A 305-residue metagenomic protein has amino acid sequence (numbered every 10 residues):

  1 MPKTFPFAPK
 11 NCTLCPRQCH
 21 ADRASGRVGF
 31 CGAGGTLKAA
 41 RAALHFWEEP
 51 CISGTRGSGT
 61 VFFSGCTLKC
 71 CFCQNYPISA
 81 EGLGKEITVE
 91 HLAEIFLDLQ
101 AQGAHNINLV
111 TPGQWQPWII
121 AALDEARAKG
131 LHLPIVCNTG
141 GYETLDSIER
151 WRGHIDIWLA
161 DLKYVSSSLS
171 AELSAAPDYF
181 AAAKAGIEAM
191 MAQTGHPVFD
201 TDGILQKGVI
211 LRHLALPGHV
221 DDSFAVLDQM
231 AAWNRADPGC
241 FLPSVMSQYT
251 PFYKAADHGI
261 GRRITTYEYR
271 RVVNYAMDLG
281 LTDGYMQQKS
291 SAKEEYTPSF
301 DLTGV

Functional and structural regions predicted by a protein language model:
M1-R27, H196-V305: Auxiliary Fe-S-binding modules of radical SAM enzymes
M1-T67, C71, N75-A80, F300-L302: N-terminal [4Fe-4S]-dependent radical SAM core
A39-T60, E94-P112, M286: Short Fe-S-cluster ligation motifs
C71-N75, E81-E86, I119-A122, S147-I148: Short, conserved acidic/polar surface loops in the N-terminal third of protein domains
P77-N106, Y275: Conserved alpha-helical substructure of the radical SAM core
K85-V89, A176, F180, R262-T266: Flexible, glycine- and charge-enriched loops at secondary-structure boundaries
T88, Q114-W115, S291-A292: Positions that flank functional sites
E94-H258: Conserved AdoMet/S-adenosylmethionine-binding subsite of the radical SAM
